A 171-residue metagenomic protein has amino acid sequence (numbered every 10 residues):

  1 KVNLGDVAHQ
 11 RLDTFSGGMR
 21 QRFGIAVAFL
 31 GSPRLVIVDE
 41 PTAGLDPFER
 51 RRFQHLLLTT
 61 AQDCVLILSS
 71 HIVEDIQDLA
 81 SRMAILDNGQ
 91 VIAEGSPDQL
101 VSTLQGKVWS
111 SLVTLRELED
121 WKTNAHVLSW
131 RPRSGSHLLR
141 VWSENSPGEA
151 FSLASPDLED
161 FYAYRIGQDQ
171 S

Functional and structural regions predicted by a protein language model:
K1-D87, A93: ABC transporter nucleotide-binding domains
F15, F53, W109, F161-Y162: Aromatic side chains
P41, T114, W142-E144: Generic beta-structure capping elements
R52-R140: ABC transporter nucleotide-binding domain
S129-S171: C-terminal coupling/interaction segments
